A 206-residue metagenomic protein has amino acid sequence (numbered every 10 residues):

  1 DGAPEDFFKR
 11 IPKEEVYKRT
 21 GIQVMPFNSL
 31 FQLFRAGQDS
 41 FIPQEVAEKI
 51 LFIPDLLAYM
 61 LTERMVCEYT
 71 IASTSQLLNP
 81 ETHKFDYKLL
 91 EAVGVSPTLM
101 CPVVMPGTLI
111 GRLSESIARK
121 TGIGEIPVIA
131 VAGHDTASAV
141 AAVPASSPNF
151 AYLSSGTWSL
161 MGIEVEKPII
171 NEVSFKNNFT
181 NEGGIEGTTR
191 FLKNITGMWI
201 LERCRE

Functional and structural regions predicted by a protein language model:
D1, E5, L30: Phosphate- and other anionic-substrate recognition elements at nucleic-acid/protein interfaces
K9-G21, P26, F31-R64, L77-Y87 (+2 more regions): Active-site core segments that coordinate phosphate-bearing ligands/cofactors across diverse enzyme families
I53, T74, P106-G107: Flexible domain-boundary/linker segments
E63-A72: Enzymes and membrane/adaptor proteins characterized by extended Gly/Ser/Thr/Asp/Glu-rich, aromatic-dotted
Y87, V93-P106: A conserved helix-loop-beta module that forms one wall/lid of the active-site cleft in ATP-utilizing catalytic domains
M105-L113: Glycine-rich phosphate-binding loops at beta-strand->alpha-helix junctions
